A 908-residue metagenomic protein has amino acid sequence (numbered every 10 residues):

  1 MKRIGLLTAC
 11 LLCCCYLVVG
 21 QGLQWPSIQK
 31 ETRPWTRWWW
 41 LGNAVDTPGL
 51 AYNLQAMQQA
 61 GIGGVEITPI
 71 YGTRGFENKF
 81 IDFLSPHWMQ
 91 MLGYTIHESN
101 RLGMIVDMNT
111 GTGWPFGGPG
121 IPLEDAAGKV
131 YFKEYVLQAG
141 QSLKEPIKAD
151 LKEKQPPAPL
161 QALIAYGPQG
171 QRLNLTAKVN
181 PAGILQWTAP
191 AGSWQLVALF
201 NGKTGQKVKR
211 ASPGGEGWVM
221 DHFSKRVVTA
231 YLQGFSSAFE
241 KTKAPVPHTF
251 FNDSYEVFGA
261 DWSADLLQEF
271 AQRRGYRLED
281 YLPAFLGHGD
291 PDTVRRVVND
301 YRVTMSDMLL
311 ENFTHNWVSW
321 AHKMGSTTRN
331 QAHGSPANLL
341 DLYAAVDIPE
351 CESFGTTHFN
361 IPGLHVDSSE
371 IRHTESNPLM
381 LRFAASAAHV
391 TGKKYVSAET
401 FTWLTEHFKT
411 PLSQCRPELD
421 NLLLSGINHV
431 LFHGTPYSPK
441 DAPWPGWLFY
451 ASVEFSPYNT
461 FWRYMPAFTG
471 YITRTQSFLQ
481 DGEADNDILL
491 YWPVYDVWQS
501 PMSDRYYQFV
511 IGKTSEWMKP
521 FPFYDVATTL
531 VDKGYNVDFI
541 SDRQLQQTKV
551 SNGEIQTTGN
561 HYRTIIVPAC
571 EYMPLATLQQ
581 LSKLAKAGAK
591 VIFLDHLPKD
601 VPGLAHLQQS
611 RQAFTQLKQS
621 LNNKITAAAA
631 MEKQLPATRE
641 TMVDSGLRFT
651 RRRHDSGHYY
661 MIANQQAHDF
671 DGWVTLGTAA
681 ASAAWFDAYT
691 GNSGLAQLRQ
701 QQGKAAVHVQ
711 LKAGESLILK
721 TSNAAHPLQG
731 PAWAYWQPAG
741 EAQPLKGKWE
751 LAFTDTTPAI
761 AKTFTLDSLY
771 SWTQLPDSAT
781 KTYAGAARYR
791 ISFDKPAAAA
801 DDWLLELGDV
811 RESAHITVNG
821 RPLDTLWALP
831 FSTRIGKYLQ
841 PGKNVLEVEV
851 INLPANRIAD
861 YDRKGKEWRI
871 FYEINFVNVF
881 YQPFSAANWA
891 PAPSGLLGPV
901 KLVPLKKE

Functional and structural regions predicted by a protein language model:
M1-G22: Bacterial Sec-dependent N-terminal signal peptides
L23-G64: Mature N-terminal segment immediately following signal peptide/propeptide cleavage in secreted/periplasmic
W35, L50-A51, L84-W114, P119-I121 (+7 more regions): Carbohydrate-binding surfaces of carbohydrate-active enzymes
I70-K178, W187-A189, L196-F200, V208-K209 (+1 more regions): Acidic/aromatic-lined carbohydrate-recognition and catalytic surfaces of CAZymes acting on diverse glycans
G111-E124, A725-G747, L751, I851-L902: Glycine/proline-rich low-complexity spacer/linker segments in large multi-domain proteins
E153-P156, Q161-E240, R699-E741, P841-K843: Extended acidic/polar, glycine-enriched regions that form or flank non-catalytic beta-rich accessory modules
T675, F793-N819, W827, L846-V850: Aromatic-lined ligand-binding clefts that engage carbohydrates, nucleic acids, or primary amines
L717, W803, Q840-K866: Short, well-structured beta-strand segments enriched in hydrophobic/aromatic residues within extracellular or lumenal
